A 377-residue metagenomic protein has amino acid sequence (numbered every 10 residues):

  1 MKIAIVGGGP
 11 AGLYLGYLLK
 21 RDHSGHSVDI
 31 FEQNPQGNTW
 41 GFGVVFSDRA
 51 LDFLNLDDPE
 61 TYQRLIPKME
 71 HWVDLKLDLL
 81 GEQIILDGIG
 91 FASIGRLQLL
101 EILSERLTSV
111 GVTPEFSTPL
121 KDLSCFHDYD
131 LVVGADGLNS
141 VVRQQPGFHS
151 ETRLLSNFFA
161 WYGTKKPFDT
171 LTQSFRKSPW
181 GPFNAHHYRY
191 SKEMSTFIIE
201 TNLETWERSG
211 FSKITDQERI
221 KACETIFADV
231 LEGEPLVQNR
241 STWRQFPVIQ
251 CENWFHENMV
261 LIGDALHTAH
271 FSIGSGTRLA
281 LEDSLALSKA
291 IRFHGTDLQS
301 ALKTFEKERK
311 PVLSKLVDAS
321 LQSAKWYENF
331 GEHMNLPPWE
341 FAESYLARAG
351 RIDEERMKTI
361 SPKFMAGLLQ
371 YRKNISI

Functional and structural regions predicted by a protein language model:
M1-I3: Extreme N-terminal starter segment of soluble prokaryotic enzymes
I5-R21, V133-G134, T242-Q322, W326: Conserved mid-domain beta->alpha element of the FAD-binding
A11, Q36, N139: Conserved Rossmann-like nucleotide-cofactor binding loop
K20-G41: Glycine-rich FAD pyrophosphate-binding loop
R21, Y62, P67, K289-I377: C-terminal helical "tail/cap" subdomain of flavin- and related membrane-associated enzymes
P35-F53: Conserved N-terminal glycine-rich FAD pyrophosphate-binding loop of Rossmann-like flavoproteins
S47-W161, M365-I377: Conserved N-terminal helical subregion
E105, D128-F246, Q250: Conserved FAD-binding catalytic core of PHBH/FMO-like flavoproteins
